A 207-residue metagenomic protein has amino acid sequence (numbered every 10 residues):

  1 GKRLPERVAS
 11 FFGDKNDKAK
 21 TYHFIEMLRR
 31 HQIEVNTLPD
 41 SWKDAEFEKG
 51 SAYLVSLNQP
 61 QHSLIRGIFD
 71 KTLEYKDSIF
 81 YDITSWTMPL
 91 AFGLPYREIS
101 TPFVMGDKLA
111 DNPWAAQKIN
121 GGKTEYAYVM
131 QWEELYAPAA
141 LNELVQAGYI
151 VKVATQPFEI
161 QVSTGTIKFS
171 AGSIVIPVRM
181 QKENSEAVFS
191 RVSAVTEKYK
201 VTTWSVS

Functional and structural regions predicted by a protein language model:
G1-S207: Intrinsic-disorder/low-complexity accessory segments
